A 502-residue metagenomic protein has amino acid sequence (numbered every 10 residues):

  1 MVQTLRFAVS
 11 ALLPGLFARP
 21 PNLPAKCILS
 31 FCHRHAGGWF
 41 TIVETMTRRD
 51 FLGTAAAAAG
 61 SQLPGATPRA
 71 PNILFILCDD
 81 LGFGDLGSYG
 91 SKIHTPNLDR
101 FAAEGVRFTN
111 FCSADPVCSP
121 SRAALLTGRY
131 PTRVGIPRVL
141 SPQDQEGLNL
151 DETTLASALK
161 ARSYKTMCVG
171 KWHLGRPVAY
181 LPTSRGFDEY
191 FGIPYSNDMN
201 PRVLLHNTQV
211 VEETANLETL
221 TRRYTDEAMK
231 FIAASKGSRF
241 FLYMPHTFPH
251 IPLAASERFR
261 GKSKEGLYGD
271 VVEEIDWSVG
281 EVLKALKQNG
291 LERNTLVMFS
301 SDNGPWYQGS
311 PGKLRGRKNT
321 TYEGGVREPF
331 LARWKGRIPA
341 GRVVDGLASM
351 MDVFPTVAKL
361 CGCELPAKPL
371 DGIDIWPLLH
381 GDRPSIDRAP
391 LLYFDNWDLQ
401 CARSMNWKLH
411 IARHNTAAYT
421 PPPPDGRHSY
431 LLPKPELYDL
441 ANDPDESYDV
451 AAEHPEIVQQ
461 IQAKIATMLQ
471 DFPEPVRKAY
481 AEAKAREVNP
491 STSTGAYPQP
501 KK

Functional and structural regions predicted by a protein language model:
L5-M46: N-terminal secretory signal peptides
I28, G38-E436, P444-A463, T467-D471 (+2 more regions): Formylglycine-dependent sulfatase
A479, A483-K484: Middle-to-C-terminal accessory/interaction subdomains
